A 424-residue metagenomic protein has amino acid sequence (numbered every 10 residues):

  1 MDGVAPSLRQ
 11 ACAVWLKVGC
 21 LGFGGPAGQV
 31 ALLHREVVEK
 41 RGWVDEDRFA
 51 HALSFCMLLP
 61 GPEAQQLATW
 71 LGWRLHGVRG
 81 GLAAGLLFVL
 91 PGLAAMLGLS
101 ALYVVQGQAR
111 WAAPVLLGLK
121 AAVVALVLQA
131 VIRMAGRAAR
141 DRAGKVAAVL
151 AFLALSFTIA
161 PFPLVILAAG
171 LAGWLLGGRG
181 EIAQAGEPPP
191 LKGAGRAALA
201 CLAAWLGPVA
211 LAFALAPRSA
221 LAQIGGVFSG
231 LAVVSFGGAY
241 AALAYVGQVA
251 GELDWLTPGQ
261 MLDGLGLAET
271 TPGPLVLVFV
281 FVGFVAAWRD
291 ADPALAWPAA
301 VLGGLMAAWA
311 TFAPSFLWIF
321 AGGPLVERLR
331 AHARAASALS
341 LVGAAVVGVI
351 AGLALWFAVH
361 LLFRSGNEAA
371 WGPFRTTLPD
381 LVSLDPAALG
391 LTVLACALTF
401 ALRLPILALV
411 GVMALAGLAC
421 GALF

Functional and structural regions predicted by a protein language model:
M1-L59, W70-T271, L275-F424: Multi-pass membrane proteins that catalyze or facilitate reactions on polyprenyl-/lipid-phosphate substrates and their
Q66: Conserved beta-loop-alpha segment that forms the PLP phosphate-binding cup at the N-terminus of a helix
